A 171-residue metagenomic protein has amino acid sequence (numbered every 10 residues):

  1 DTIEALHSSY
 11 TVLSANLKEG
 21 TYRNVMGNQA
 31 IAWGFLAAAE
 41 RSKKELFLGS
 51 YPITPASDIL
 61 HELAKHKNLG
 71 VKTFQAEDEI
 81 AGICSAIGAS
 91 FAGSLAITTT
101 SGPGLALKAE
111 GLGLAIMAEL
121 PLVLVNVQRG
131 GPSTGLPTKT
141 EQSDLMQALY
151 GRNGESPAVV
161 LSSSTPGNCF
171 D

Functional and structural regions predicted by a protein language model:
D1-G151, S156-P157: Thiamine diphosphate
S50, S162-S163: Short glycine-centered, acidic/aromatic-flanked micro-motifs in structured strand/loop junctions that mark active-site
S163-D171: Glycine-rich ThDP/TPP pyrophosphate-binding loop and its adjacent helix/strand module within ThDP-dependent enzymes
